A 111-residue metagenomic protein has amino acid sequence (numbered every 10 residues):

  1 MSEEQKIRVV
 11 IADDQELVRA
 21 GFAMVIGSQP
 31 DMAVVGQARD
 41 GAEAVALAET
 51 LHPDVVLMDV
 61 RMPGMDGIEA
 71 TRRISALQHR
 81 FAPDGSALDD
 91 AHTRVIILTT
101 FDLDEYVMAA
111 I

Functional and structural regions predicted by a protein language model:
A12-D13, A38, V56: Conserved sequence signature across two-component system core domains
D13, D59, T99: Active-site residues of response regulator receiver
D31-R39, L47: Short hydrophobic/Thr-rich beta-strand motif most characteristic of the beta2 strand and flanking loop of CheY-like
D40-E43, D66-R72: Acidic catalytic/metal-coordinating carboxylates
L51-L57: Active-site beta3 strand of CheY-like receiver
M58-D59, A70: Active-site T/S-Asp motif of two-component receiver
M62: Receiver (REC) domain active-site loop signature in two-component systems and cognate sites in sensor histidine kinases
E69, A87-D90, D102-I111: Alpha4 helix (beta4-alpha4-beta5 surface) of REC/receiver domains from two-component response regulators
